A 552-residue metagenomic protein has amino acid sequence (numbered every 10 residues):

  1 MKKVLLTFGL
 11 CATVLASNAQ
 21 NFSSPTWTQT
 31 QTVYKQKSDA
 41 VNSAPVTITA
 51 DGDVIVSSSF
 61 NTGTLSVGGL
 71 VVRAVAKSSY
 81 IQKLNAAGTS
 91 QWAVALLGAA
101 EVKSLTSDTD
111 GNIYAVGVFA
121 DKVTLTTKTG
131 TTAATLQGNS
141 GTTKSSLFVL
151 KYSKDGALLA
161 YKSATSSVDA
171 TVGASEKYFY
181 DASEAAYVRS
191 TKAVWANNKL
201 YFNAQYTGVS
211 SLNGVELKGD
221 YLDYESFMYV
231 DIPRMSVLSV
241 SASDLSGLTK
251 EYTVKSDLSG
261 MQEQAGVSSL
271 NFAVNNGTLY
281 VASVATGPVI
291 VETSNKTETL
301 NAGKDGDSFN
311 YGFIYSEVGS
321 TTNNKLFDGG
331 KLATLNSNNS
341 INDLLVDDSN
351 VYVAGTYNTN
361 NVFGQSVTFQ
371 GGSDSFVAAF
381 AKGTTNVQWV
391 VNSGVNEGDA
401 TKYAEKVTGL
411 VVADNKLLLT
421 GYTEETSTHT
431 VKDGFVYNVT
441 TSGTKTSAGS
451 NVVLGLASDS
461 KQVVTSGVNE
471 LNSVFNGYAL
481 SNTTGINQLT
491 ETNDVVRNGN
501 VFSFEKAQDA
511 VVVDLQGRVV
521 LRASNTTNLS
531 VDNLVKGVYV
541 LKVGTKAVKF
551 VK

Functional and structural regions predicted by a protein language model:
M1-S24: Bacterial Sec-dependent N-terminal signal peptides
K3, Y161, K536-K552: C-terminal tail/sorting-segment detector
Q20-G485: A sequence-level/structural motif corresponding to short, flexible coil/turn segments enriched in small polar residues
A86, T441, V513-V519: Change "in extracellular beta-sheet-rich domains … of secreted and cell-surface proteins" to "in beta-sheet-rich domains
A93, G477, N528, A547-K549: Well-ordered beta-strand positions in beta-sheet-rich domains
N476-Q508: Residue-level detector of functionally pivotal "anchor" positions at catalytic/ligand-binding pockets or at interdomain
N482-D494, V512, G517, Y539-L541 (+1 more regions): Terminal processing/anchoring signals of secreted or surface-associated proteins and related intramolecular
V519-L534: Glycine-centered tight-turn motifs at strand-turn-strand junctions
